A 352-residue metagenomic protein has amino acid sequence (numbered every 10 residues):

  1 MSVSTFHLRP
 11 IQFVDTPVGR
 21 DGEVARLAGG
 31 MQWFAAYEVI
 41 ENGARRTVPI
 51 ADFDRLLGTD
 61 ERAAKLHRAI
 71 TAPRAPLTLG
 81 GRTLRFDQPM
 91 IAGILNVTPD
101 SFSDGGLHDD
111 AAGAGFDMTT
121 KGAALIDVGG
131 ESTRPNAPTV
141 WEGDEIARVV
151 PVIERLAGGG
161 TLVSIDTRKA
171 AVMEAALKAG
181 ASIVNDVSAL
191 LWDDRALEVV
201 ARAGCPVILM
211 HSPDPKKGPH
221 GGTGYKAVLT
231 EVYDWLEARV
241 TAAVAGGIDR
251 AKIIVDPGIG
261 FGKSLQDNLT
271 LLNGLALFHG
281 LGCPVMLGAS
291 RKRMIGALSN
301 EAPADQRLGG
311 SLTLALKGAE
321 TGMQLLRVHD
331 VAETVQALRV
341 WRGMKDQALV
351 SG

Functional and structural regions predicted by a protein language model:
M1-M31, L79, F86, S101-A114 (+6 more regions): Active-site-adjacent loop and "lid" segments of alpha/beta metabolic enzymes
M1-T78: N-terminal accessory interaction module
F34-A36, E41, T119-G129: N-terminal glycine-rich anion-binding loops that anchor highly charged ligand groups
I70-K121, G130: Glycine-rich adenosyl-nucleotide cofactor-binding module
N96, G122-I126, S164-D166: Short acidic catalytic loops
D249-K252: Short acidic capping loops at alpha-helix termini that bridge into adjacent secondary structure
I259: Acidic helix/loop microenvironments that form the catalytic cleft of cell-wall polysaccharide enzymes
